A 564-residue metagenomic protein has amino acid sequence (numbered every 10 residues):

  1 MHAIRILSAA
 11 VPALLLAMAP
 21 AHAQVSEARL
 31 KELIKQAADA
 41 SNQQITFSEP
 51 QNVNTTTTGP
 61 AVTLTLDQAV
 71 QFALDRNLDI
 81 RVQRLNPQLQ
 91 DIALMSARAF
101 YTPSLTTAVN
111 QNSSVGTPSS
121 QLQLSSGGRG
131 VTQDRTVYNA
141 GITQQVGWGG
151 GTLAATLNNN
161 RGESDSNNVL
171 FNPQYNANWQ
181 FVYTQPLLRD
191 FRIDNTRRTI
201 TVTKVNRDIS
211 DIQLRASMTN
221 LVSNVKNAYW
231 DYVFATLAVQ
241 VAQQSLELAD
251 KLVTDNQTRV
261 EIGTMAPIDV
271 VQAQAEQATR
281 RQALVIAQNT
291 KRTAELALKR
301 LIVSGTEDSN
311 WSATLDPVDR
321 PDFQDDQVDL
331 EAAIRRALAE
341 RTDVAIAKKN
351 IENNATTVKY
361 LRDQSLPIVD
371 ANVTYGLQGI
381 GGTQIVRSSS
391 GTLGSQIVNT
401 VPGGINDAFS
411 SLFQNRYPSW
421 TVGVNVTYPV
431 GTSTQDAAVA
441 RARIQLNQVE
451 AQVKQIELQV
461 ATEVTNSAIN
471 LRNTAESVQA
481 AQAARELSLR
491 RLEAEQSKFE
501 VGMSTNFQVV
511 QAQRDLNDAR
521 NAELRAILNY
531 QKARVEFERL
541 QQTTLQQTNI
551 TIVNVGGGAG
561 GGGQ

Functional and structural regions predicted by a protein language model:
H2-L7, A21-Q36, V115, L301-S309 (+4 more regions): Acidic, low-complexity, intrinsically disordered peripheral segments
S8-A17: Bacterial N-terminal signal peptides
Q24-R135, Y183-R198, V202, Y229 (+7 more regions): Bacterial Sec-pathway N-terminal export signals of envelope proteins
N54-A61, V109-F181, D316-D326, K359 (+3 more regions): Small/polar, glycine/serine/threonine/aspartate-rich low-complexity segments that form flexible
T65, R135-V137, N176-N178, N227 (+4 more regions): Transmembrane beta-barrel architecture of outer-membrane proteins
F72-R81, Q88-P103, N139-L170, T184-T199 (+7 more regions): A glycine-/polar-enriched beta->alpha junction
V82-A97, S217-Q240, K251, T258 (+6 more regions): Amphipathic alpha-helical coiled-coil segments
A97, D211-A333, N470, T474 (+2 more regions): Periplasmic alpha-helical coiled-coil/stalk elements that build and connect Gram-negative outer-membrane
